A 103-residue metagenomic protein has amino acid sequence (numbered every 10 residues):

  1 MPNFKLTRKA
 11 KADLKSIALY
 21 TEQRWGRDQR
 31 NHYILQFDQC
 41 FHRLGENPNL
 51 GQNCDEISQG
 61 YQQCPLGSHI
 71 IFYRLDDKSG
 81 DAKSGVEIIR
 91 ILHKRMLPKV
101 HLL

Functional and structural regions predicted by a protein language model:
M1, G67, K83-G85: A structure-centric signal for secondary-structure junctions around beta-strands
P2-I57, Y61: Basic, Lys/Arg-enriched alpha-helical interface segments
K5, P65, E87: Conserved beta-strand segments that form the floor/walls of ligand-binding pockets within enzyme and binding domains
R8, D13, G51, C64 (+2 more regions): A broad, structure-centric signal for solvent-exposed, well-ordered loop/edge residues that line or flank functional
N49-D81: Basic/aromatic recognition patch in beta-strand/loop cores that engages polyanionic ligands
R74-L103: Enriched for short, Lys/Arg-rich terminal
